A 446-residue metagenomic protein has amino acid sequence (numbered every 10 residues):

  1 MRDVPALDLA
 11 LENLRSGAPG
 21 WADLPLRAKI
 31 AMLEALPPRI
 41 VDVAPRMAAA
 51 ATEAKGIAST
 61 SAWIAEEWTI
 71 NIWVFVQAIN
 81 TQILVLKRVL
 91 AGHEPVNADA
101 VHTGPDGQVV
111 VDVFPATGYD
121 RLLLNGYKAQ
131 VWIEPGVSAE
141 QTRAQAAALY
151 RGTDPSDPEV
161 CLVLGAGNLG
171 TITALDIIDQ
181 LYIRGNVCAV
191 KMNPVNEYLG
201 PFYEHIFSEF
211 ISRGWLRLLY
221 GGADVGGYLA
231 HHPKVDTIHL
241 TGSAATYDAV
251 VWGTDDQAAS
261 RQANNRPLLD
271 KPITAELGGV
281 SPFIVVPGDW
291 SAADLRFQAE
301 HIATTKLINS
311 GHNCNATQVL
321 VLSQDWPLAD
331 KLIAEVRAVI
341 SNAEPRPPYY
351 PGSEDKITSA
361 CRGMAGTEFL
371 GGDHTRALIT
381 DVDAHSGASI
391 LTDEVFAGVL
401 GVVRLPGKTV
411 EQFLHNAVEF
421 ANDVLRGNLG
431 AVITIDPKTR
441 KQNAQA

Functional and structural regions predicted by a protein language model:
M1-Q145, Q180, M192-P194, I206 (+1 more regions): N-terminal Rossmann-like NAD(P)+-binding subdomain of aldehyde/semialdehyde dehydrogenases
R2, G17-A35, D154-P155, L162 (+7 more regions): Conserved C-terminal structural/oligomerization subdomain of aldehyde/semialdehyde dehydrogenase
L33, E66-E67, M192-N196, Q318-Q324 (+2 more regions): Conserved short loop/turn motifs at secondary-structure junctions
N125-L175, R184: Active-site-adjacent "gating/activation" loops or surface patches in catalytic cores
V160, I172-D224: PLP-dependent aminotransferase-like
V163-D179, M192, V403, E411 (+1 more regions): C-terminal substrate/ligand-recognition segments
L164, A189-N193, L219-G221, H232 (+7 more regions): Generic beta-strand/beta-sheet core signal
E204-I211, W215, V225-G227, H231-P233 (+4 more regions): ALDH superfamily catalytic-core signature
